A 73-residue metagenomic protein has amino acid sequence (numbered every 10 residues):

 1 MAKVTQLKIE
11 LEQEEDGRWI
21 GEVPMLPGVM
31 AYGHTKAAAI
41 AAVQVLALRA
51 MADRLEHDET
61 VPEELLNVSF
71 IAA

Functional and structural regions predicted by a protein language model:
M1-K8, A37, A41-A73: Short, charged, surface-exposed hinge/linker loops at domain edges that act as mobile lids or interdomain connectors
L11-L26: Short aromatic-glycine-(Arg/Gly/Cys) micro-motifs in beta-strand/loop hairpins
V23, M30, L46-A47: Generic alpha-helical hydrophobic packing signal
P27-A38: A short, exposed loop/beta-hairpin motif centered on an aromatic-Gly-Thr core
